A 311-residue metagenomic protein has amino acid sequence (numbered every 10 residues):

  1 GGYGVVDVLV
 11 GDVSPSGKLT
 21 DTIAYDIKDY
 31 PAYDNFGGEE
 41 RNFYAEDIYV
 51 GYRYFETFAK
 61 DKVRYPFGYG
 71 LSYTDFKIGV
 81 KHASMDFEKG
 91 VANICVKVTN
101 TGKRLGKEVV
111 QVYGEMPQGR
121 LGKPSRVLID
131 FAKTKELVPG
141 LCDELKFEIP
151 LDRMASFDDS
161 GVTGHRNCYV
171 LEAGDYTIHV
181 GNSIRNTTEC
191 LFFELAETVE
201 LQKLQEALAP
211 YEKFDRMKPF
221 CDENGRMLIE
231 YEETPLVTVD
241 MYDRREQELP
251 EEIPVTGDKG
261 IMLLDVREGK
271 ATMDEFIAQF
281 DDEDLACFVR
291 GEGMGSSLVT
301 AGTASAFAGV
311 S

Functional and structural regions predicted by a protein language model:
G1-K107, C168-G181, T187, F192-I253 (+2 more regions): Secreted, periplasmic, or luminal enzymes acting at the cell surface/secretory milieu
Y25-I27, M116-Q118, L151: Acidic, glycine-rich active-site loops and adjacent beta-strand->loop/helix elements that engage anionic groups
P31, R126, R267: Short acidic (Asp/Glu) and glycine-rich catalytic loops that position anionic groups and cofactors
T99-T101, E115, E148-D152, A196: Solvent-exposed residues in well-ordered beta-strands and their adjoining turns, especially edge/terminal strands
K103-R120, S125-R126: Short acidic, flexible loop segments centered on an aromatic residue
R120-G164: Intrinsically disordered, low-complexity Pro/Gly/Ser/Thr-rich segments with frequent PxxP/GP/PP motifs and embedded
G257, I261-S311: N-terminal amphipathic, basic-rich helices that act as targeting or association modules
